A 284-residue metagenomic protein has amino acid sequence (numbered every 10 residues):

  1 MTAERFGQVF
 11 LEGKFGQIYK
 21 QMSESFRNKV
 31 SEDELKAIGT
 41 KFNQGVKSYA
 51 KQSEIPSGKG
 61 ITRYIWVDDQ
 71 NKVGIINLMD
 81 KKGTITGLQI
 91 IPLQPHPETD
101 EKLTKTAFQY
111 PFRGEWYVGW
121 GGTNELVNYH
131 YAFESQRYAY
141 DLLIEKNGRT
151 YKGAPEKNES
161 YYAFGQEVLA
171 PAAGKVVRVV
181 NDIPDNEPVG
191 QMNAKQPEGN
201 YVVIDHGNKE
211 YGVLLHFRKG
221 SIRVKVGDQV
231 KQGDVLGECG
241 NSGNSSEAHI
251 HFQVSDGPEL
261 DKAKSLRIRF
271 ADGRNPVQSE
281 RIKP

Functional and structural regions predicted by a protein language model:
M1-Q8: Short, low-complexity N-terminal intrinsically disordered segments enriched in polar/charged residues
V9-L11, Y19-M22, E34-E167, P171 (+1 more regions): Polar/charged, compositionally biased leader and regulatory segments
S160-A163, H216, G220-V224: Short alpha-helix capping/helix-loop boundary micro-motifs
V168-R178, R223-E238: Short, well-structured beta-strand-loop connectors
A173-R218: Zn2+-dependent peptidoglycan hydrolase active-site motif and core
V180-M192, D234-I250: Flexible, gly/ser-rich surface segments that form the specificity/activation loops bordering the active-site cleft
A194-Q196, I222-K231, Q253-P284: Acidic, glycine-rich catalytic/binding loops that coordinate metals and/or anionic ligands
